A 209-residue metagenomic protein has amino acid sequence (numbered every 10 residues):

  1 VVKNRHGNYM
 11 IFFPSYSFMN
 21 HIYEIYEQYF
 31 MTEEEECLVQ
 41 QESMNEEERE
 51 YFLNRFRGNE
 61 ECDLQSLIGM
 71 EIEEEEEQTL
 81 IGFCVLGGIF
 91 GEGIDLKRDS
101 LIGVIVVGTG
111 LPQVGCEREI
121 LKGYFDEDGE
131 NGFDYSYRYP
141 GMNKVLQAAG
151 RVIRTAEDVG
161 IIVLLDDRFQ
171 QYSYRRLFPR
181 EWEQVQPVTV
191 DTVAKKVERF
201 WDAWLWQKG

Functional and structural regions predicted by a protein language model:
V1-G209: ASCE RecA-like P-loop NTPase motor cores that couple ATP hydrolysis to mechanical translocation on nucleic acids
